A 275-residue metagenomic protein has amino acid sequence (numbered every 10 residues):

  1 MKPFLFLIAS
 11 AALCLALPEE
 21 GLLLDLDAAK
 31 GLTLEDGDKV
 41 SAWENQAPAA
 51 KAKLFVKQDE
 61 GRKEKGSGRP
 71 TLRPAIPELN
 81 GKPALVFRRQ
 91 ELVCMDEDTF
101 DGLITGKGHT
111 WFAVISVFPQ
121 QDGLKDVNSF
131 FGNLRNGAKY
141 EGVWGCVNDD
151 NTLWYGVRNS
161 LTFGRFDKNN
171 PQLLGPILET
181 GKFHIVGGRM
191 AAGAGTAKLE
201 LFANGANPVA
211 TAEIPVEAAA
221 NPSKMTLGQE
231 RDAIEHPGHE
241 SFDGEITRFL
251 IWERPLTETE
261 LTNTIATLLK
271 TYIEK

Functional and structural regions predicted by a protein language model:
M1-F4: Positively charged n-region of N-terminal signal peptides that target proteins for export
L7-A16: Hydrophobic h-region of N-terminal signal peptides that target proteins for export in Gram-negative bacteria
E19-E20, E35-S160, G193-K198, A220 (+2 more regions): Extracellular glycan-recognition modules
D98, W154-I185: Short, aromatic/His-centered strand-loop micro-motif at the edge of beta-sheets
W111, P176-A192, L199-L201: Short tryptophan-centered beta-strand motifs in secreted/extracellular beta-sheet-rich domains of glycan-recognition
T152, T211-E245: Flexible glycan-contacting loops in extracellular carbohydrate-active proteins
F202-A206: Short strand-turn-strand beta-turns centered on an Asx-Gly dipeptide
